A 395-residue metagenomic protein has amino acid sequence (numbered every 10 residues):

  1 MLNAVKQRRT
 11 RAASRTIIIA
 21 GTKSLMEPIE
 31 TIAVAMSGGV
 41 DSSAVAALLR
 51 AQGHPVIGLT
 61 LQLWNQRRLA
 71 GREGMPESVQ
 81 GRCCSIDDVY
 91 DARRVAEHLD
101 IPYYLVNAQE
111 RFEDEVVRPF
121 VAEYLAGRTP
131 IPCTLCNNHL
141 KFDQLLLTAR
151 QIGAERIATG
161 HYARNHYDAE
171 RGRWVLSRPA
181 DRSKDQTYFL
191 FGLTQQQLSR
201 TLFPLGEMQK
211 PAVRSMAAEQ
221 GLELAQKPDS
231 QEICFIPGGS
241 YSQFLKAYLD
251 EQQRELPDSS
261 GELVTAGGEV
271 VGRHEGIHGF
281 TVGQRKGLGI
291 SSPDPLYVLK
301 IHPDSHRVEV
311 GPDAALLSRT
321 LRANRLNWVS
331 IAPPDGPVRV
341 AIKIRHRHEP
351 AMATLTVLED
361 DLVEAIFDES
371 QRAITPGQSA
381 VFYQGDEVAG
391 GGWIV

Functional and structural regions predicted by a protein language model:
R15-T16: Repetitive helical segments and hydrophobic/amphipathic motifs
G21-F191, L202, A212, A218 (+1 more regions): ATP-dependent adenylation/nucleotidyltransferase module used to activate substrates
S37, A158-N165, A169-V395: AMP-forming adenylation/ATP pyrophosphatase catalytic core
